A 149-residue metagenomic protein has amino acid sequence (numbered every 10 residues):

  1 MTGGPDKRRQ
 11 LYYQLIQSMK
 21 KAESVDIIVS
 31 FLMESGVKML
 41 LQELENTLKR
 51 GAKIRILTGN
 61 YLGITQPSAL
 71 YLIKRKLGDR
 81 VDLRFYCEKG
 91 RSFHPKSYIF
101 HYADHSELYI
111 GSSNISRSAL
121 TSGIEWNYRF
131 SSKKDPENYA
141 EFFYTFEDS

Functional and structural regions predicted by a protein language model:
M1-S149: PLD/PLD-like phosphodiesterase catalytic module centered on the HKD motif
